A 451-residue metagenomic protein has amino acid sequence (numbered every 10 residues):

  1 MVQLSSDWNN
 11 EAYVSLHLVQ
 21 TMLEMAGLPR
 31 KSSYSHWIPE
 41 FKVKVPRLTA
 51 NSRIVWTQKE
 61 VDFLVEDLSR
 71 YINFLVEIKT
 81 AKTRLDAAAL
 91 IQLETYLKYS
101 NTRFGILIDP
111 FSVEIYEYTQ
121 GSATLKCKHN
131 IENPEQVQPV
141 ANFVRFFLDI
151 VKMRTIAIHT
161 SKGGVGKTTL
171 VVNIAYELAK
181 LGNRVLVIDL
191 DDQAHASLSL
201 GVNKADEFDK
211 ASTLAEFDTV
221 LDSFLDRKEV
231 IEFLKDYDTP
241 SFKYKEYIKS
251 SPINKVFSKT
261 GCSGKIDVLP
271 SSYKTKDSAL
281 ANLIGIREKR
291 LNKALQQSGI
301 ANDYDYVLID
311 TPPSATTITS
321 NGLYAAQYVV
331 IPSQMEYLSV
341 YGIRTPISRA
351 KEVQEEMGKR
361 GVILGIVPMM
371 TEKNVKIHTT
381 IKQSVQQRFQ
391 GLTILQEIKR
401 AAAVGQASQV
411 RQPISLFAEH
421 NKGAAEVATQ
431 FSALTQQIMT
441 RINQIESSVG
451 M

Functional and structural regions predicted by a protein language model:
M1-F104, E114-R154, M370: A short, conserved, highly charged catalytic patch centered on acidic carboxylates
L107-D109: Charged, structured surface patches that assemble and position nucleic-acid processing machinery
S112-V113, K274: Short acidic/polar capping segments at secondary-structure boundaries
E132, V137, V144-M451: P-loop NTP-binding core
